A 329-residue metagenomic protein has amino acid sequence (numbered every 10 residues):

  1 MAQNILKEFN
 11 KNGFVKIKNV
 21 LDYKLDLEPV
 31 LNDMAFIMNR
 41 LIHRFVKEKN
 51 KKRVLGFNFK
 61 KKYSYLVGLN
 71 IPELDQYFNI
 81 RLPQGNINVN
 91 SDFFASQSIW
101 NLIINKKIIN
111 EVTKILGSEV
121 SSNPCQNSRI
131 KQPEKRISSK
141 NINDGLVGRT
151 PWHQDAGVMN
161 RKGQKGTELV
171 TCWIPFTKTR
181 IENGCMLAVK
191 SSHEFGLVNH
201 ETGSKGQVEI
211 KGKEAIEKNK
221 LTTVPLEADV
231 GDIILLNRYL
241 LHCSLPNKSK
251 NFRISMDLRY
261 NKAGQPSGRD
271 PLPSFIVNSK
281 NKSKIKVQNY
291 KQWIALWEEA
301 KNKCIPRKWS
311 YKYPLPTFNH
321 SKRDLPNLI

Functional and structural regions predicted by a protein language model:
A2-K11, K18-W152, M159: Non-heme Fe(II)-dependent double-stranded beta-helix
K7, L169, T179-L241: Double-stranded beta-helix
F14, C125, R149, T167-W173 (+4 more regions): Extracellular structured ligand-interaction cores
F14, L21-K24, S128-K131, G157 (+4 more regions): Short, solvent-exposed loop/turn segments at secondary-structure junctions
E28-L31, R40, E48, N199-G203 (+2 more regions): Non-heme Fe(II)/2-oxoglutarate
N86, A95-N101, M159-N160, K213-V224 (+1 more regions): Active-site rim elements
K135, S139-I142, W152, R161-G163 (+3 more regions): A short secondary-structure junction signal
H153, G157-I181, E227-V230, L235 (+1 more regions): Short, conserved beta-strand element in jelly-roll/cupin
